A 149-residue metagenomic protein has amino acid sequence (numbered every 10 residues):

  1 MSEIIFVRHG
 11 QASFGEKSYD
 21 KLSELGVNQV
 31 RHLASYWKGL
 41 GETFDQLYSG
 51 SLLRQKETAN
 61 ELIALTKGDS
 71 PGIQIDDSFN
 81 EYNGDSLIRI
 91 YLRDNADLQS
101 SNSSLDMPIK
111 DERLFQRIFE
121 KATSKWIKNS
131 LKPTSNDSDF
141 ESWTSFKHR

Functional and structural regions predicted by a protein language model:
S2-D76, S138-K147: Active-site-proximal alpha-helix that buttresses catalytic centers in soluble enzyme cores
S35-T123: Phosphate-coordination/substrate-recognition cap region in phosphate-metabolizing enzymes
D111-R149: Alpha-helix-centered segments that form part of catalytic cores
